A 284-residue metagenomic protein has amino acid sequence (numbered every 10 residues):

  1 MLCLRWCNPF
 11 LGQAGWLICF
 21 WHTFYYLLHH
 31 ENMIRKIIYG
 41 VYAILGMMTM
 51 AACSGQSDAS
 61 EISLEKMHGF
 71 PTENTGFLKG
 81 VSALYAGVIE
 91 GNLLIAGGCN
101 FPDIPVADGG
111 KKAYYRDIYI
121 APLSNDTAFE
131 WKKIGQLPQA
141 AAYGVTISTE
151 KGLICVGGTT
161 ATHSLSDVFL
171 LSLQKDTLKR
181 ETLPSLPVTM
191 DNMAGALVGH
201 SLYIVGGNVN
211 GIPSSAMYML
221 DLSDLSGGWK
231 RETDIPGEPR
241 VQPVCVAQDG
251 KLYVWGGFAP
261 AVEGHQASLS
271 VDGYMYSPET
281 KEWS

Functional and structural regions predicted by a protein language model:
C3-R5, R35: Basic polycationic patches enriched in arginine
N8, H22-N32: Intrinsic-disorder-associated, low-complexity terminal segments enriched in Asp/Asn/His/Tyr and depleted of Lys/Arg
G12-G15, G40, G46: Residue-identity detector for glycine
Y25-Y26, Y42, V188: Short, low-complexity segments with poor structural confidence in diverse proteins
N32-V41: Bacterial N-terminal signal peptides that target proteins for export
A51-A52: C-terminal motif of bacterial Sec signal peptides marking the signal peptidase cleavage site
S57-S284: Kelch-like beta-propeller repeat domains
